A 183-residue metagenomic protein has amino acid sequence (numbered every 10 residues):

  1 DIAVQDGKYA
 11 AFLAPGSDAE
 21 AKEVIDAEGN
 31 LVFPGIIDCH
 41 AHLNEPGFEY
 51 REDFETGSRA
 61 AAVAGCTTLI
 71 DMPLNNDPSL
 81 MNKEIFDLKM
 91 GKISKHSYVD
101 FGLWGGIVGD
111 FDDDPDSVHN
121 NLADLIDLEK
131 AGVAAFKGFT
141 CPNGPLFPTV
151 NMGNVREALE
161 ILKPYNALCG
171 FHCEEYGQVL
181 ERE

Functional and structural regions predicted by a protein language model:
D1-P34: Histidine-rich, glycine-flanked metal-binding segment
G7, G29, H40, A61 (+4 more regions): Divalent metal-coordination and catalytic microenvironments
L13-P15, A27-E28, G35, C39 (+4 more regions): Fold-independent oxyanion-binding glycine-rich loops and adjacent beta-strand/coil segments at enzyme active sites
K22, T67, A134: Conserved acidic residues
A27-H96: Metal-associated gating/positioning segment near the N- to mid-region
N75-D87, K92-E183: Histidine/acidic-residue-rich, glycine-tolerant segments that coordinate divalent metal ions
